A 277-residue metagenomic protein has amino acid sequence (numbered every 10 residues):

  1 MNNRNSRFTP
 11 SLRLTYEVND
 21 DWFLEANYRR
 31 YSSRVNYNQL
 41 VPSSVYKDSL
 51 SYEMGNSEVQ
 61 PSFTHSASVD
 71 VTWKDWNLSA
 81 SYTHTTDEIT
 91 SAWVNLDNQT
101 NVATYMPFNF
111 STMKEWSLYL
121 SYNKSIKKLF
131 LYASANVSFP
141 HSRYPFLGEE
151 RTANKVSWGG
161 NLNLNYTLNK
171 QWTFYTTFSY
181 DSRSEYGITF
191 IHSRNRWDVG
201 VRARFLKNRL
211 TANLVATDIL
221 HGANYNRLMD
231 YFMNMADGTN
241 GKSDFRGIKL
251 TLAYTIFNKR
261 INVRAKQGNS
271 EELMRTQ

Functional and structural regions predicted by a protein language model:
M1, F8, Y37-V45, L50-Y52 (+6 more regions): Outer-membrane beta-barrel translocator domains and adjoining extracellular loop/strand segments of Gram-negative
M1-W22: Signature of Gram-negative outer-membrane beta-barrel scaffolds
N3, S32-T86, T104-S117, T239-R246: Outer-membrane beta-barrel signature, preferentially recognizing the C-terminal barrel domain of Gram-negative
L12-Y16, A67-W73, L118-K124, V137 (+4 more regions): Residues on the lipid-exposed face of transmembrane beta-strands in outer-membrane beta-barrel proteins
D21-L24, D75-A80, K128-A133, K170-T176 (+3 more regions): Repeated loop/turn-to-beta-strand initiation elements of outer-membrane beta-barrel proteins
Q60, N77-A135, F139-N161: Outer membrane beta-barrel strand-and-loop segments of large Gram-negative receptors, especially TonB-dependent
V137-S142, W158-R204, T217-H221, L228-M229 (+1 more regions): C-terminal beta-barrel architecture of Gram-negative outer-membrane proteins
F205-Q277: C-terminal beta-signal and adjacent terminal beta-strands/loops of Gram-negative outer-membrane beta-barrel proteins
